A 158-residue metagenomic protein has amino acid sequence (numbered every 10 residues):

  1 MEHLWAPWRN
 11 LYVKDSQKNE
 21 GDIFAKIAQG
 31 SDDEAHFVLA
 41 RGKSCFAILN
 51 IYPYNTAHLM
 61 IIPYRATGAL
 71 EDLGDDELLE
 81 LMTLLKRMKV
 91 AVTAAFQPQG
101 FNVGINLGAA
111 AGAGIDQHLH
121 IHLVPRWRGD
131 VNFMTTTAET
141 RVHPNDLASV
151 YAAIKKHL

Functional and structural regions predicted by a protein language model:
M1-T56, I61-I62: Active-site microenvironments that recognize anionic phosphate/pyrophosphate groups
L4, W8-K18, P125-L158: C-terminal helix-cap and adjacent tail motif
P53-Y54, A66-T67, R128: Short, solvent-exposed loop/turn segments at secondary-structure junctions
H58, P63, L81, G108 (+1 more regions): Histidine-centered divalent-metal-coordination microenvironment in nucleic-acid enzymes
M60-M82, T137-H143: Short histidine-centered catalytic/ligand-binding loop motif
G74-P98, A148-K155: Long, well-ordered alpha-helical scaffolding segments within enzyme catalytic domains, especially pronounced
F96-A109: A short glycine-rich, hydrophobically flanked beta-strand micro-motif that places a catalytic Asp/Glu for divalent metal
